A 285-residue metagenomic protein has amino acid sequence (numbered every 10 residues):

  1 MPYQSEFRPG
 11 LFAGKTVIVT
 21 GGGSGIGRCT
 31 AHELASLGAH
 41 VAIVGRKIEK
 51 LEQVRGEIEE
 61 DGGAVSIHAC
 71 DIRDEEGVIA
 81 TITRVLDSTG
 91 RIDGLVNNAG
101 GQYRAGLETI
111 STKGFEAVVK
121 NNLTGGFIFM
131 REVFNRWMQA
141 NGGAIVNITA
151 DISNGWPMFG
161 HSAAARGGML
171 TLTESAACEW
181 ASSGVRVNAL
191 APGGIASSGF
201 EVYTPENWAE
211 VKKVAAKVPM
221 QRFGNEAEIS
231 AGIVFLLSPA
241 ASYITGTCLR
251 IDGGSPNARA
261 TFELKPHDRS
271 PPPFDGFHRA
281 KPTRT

Functional and structural regions predicted by a protein language model:
P2-P9, V234, T245-T285: Short C-terminal tail/terminal secondary-structure segment of NAD(P)H-dependent dehydrogenase/reductase domains
T16, G23-S24: Conserved glycine-rich cofactor-binding loop
V96, A181, R186, I244-G246: Short, small/polar-rich loop/turn modules that mediate ligand/substrate recognition or access, typified
G106-L107, S111-V119, E210, V214: Substrate-binding pocket helix/loop in short-chain dehydrogenase/reductase
F127, R222-I251, P256-N257: C-terminal substrate-recognition "lid" of short-chain dehydrogenase/reductases
N135, C178-S182, S242: Alpha-helical segment proximal to the catalytic Tyr-Lys
V146-G168, T173-S182, G194-I195, S255: Catalytic loop of short-chain dehydrogenase/reductase
